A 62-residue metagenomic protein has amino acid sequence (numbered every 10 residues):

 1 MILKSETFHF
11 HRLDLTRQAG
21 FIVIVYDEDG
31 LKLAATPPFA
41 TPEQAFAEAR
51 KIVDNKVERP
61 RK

Functional and structural regions predicted by a protein language model:
M1-I22: Short N-terminal "domain-start" leader segments that mark the transition from disordered tails or signal peptides into
R17-A19, Y26-L31: Acidic, low-complexity, intrinsically disordered interaction modules
V23, A45: Hydrophobic pocket/interface hotspot
E28-Q44: A short, exposed loop/beta-hairpin motif centered on an aromatic-Gly-Thr core
N55-K62: Short, mixed-charge low-complexity intrinsically disordered segments
